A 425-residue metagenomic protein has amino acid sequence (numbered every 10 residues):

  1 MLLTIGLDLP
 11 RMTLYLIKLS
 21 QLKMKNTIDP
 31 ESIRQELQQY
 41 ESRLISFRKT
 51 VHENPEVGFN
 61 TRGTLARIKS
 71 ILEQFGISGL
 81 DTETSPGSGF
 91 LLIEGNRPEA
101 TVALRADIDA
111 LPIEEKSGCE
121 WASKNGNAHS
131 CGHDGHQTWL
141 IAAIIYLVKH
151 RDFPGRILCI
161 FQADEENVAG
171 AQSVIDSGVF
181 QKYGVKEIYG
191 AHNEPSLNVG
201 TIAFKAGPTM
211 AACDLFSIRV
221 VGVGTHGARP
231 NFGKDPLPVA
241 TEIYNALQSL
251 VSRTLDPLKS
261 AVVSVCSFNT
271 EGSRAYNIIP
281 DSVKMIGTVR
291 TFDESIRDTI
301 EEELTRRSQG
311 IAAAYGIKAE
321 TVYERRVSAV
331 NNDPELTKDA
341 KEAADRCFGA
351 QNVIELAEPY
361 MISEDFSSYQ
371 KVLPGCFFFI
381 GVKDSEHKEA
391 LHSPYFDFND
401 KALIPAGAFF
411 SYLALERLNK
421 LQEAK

Functional and structural regions predicted by a protein language model:
L7-L9, L16: Short hydrophobic targeting helices and cationic amphipathic motifs that mediate membrane/organellar targeting
M24-I28, T241-K425: Metal-dependent amide/peptide-bond hydrolase catalytic core, centered on the "pita-bread" metallohydrolase fold
K25-H129, D134-I141, I145-F153: Acidic/His- and Gly-rich active-site-bordering loop/insert found across diverse amide/peptide-bond hydrolases
V51, L104, H133, C159 (+7 more regions): Divalent metal-coordination and catalytic microenvironments
G89, L111-I113, G118-A128, D134-G135 (+2 more regions): Histidine/acidic-residue-rich, glycine-tolerant segments that coordinate divalent metal ions
A103-R105, F216-I218, F377-K383: Non-cysteine beta-strand/loop elements that form the S-adenosyl-L-methionine
